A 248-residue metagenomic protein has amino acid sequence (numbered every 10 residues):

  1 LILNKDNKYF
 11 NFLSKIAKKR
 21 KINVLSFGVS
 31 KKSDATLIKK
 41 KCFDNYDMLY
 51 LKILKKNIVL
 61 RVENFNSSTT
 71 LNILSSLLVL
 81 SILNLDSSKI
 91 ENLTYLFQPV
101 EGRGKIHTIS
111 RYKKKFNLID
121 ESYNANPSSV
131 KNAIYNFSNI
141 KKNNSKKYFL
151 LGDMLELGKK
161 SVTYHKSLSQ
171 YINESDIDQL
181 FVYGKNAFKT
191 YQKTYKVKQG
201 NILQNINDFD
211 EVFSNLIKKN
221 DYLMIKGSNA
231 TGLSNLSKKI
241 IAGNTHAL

Functional and structural regions predicted by a protein language model:
L1-N4, L248: ADP-ribose/adenylate-binding Rossmann-like module
N4-D6, Y183: Replace "coordinates the UDP/GDP/TDP-sugar" with "coordinates nucleotide-activated sugar donors
Y9-A17: Short regulatory helix/loop adjacent to the ATP-binding pocket of P-loop NTPases
I16-N23, N45, K55-S68, S75-L248: ATP-dependent carboxylate-amine ligase
V24-S30: Short beta-strand elements of ligand-binding domains
K41-M48: A short, compositionally biased
Y50-L54: A general beta-strand register signal
